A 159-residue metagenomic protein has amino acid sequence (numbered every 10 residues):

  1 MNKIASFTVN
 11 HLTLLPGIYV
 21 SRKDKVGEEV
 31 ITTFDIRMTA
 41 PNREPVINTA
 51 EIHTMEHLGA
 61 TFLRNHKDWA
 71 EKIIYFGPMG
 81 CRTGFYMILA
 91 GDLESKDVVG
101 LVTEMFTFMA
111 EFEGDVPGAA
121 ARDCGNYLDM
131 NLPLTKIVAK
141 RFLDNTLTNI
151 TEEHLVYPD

Functional and structural regions predicted by a protein language model:
M1-N42, V156-D159: Non-catalytic terminal extensions that flank enzyme cores
I18-V20, I73-P78: Generic structural motif
I31-N65, Y75-F76: Active/ligand-binding-proximal structured segments within catalytic/core domains that scaffold catalytic residues
H66-A70: Short secondary-structure junctions
F76-N149: Active-site-adjacent, His/Asp/Glu-enriched structural segments that form or flank metal-binding and acid/base networks
T146-P158: Low-complexity, highly charged intrinsically disordered N-terminal segments that act as targeting/localization
